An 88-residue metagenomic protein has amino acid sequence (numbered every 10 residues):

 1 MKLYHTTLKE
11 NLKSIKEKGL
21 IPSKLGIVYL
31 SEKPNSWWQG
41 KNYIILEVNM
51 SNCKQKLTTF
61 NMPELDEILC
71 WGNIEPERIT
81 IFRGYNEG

Functional and structural regions predicted by a protein language model:
L3-K9, K13-S14, G19-K24, P34 (+1 more regions): Active-site and NAD+-binding cores of ADP-ribose-processing enzymes
L25-Y29: A short, exposed loop/beta-hairpin motif centered on an aromatic-Gly-Thr core
